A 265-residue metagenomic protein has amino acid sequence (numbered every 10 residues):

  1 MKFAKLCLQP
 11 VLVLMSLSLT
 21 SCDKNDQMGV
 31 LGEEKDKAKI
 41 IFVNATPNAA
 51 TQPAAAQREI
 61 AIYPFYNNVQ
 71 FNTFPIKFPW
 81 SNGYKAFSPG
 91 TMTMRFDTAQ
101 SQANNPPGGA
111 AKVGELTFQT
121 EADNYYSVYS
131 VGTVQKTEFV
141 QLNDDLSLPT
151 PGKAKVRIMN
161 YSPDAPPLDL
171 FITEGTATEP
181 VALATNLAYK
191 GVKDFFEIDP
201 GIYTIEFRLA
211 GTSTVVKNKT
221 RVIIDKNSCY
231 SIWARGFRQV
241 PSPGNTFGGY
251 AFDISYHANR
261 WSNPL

Functional and structural regions predicted by a protein language model:
M1-P10: Bacterial N-terminal signal peptides that target proteins for export
P10-V11, L265: Generic low-complexity segments that are intrinsically disordered, proline-rich and/or Lys/Arg-biased
L17-S21: C-terminal motif of bacterial Sec signal peptides marking the signal peptidase cleavage site
C22-L265: Intrinsically disordered, low-complexity polar regions and short flexible loop motifs
